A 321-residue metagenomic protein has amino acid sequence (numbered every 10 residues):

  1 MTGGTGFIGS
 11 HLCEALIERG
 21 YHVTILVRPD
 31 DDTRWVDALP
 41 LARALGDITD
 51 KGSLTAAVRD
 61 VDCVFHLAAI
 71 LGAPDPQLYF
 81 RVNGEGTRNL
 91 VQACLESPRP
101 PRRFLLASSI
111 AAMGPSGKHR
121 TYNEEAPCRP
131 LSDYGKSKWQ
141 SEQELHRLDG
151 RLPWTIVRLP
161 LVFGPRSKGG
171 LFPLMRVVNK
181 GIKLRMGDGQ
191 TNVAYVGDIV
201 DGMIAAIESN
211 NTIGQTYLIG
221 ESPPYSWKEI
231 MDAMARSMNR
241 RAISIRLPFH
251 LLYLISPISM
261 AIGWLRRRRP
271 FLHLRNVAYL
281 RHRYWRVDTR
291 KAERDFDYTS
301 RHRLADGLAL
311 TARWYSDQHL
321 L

Functional and structural regions predicted by a protein language model:
M1-R19: N-terminal Rossmann NAD(P)H-binding glycine-rich loop of SDR-like oxidoreductase domains
D32-W35, L41-E85, L95, M113: NAD(P)H-binding glycine-rich loop region in Rossmannoid oxidoreductase-like domains and their noncatalytic homologs
T49, L78-N89, C128, S132 (+2 more regions): Glycine-rich NAD(P)-binding loop of the Rossmann-fold in SDR/ketoreductase-type enzymes
R88-D133: Conserved Rossmann-fold NAD(P)-dependent oxidoreductase catalytic core, especially the SDR/UDP-sugar
R129-T155: Active-site Tyr-X1-5-Lys
W139, R151-P153, F163-F172, A206-Y217 (+2 more regions): Glycine/proline-rich active-site loop of Rossmann-fold NAD(P)-dependent oxidoreductases
R176-A194, D198, G202-A206, N210-N211 (+1 more regions): A conserved pocket-lining segment of Rossmann-fold NAD(P)-dependent short-chain dehydrogenase/reductase
S209-F271, T289, A305, A309-A312 (+1 more regions): Mid/C-terminal beta-alpha module of Rossmann-like enzyme folds, strongest in SDR-family dehydrogenases/epimerases
